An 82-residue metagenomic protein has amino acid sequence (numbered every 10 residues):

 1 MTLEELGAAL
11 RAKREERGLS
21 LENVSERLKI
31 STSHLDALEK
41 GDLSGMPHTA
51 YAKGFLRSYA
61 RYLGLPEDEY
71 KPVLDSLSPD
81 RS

Functional and structural regions predicted by a protein language model:
M1-S82: Cytosolic/nucleoplasmic/matrix-facing N-terminal domains/tails of membrane-anchored or organelle-targeted proteins
